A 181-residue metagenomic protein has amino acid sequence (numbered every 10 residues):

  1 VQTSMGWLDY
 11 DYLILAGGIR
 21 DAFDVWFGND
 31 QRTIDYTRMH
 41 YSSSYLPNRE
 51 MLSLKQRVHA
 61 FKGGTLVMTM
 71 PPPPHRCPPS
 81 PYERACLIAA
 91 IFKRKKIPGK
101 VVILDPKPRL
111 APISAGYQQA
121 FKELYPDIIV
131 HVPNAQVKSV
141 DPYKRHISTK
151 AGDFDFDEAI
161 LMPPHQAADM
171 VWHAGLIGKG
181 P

Functional and structural regions predicted by a protein language model:
V1, V132-K144: A conserved short coil-to-beta-strand element within the FAD-binding core of flavoproteins
T3-M5, A151-G152: Glycine-centered tight beta-turn/hairpin loop motif at sheet-sheet or coil-to-beta transitions
Y12, H75-E83, L104-A120, V132 (+1 more regions): Short beta-strand to alpha-helix junction loop
L13-N48, K150-P181: Glycine-rich beta-alpha-beta "Rossmann" dinucleotide-binding loop(s) and their flanking helix/strand
R32, T37-L110, M170: Rossmann-like dinucleotide/flavin-binding elements
S44-Y45, V130-P133: Short acidic-hydrophobic, aromatic-tinged amphipathic segments that line or gate anion-handling sites
F92, F121, Y125: Conserved hydrophobic residues forming the short capping helix/wall of the S-adenosyl-L-methionine
P112, V140, A168-V171: Short acidic/glycine-rich loop or secondary-structure boundary segments that cap or lie
